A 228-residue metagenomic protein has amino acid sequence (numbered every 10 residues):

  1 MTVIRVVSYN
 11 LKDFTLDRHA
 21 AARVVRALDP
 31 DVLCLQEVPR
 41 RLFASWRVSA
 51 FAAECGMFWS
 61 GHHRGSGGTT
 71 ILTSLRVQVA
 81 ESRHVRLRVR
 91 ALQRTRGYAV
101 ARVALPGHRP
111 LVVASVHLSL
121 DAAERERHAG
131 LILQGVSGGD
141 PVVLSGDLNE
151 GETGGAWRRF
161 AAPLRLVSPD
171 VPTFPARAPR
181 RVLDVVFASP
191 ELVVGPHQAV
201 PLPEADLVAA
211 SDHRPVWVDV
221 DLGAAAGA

Functional and structural regions predicted by a protein language model:
M1-E54, T69, L111, G130 (+2 more regions): N-terminal, active-site-proximal structural segment of metallo-dependent hydrolase catalytic domains
V3-D13, E81-R83, V100-R102, P110-L120: Active-site-proximal beta-strand elements of phosphoester/diester hydrolases
S8, T69-I71, Y98-R102, S115 (+2 more regions): Conserved hydrophobic/aromatic beta-strand scaffold that supports enzyme active sites
L11, V38, V116-L118, G146-L148 (+1 more regions): Active-site metal-binding loops of divalent metal-dependent hydrolases
F14-L16, P39-A44, D121-E124, L148-G155 (+1 more regions): Active-site environment of divalent metal-dependent phosphoester hydrolases
V32, E37-P110, Q198-P201: Structured beta-strand-rich core segments of catalytic domains in phosphoester-bond hydrolases
V77, S82-R83, R90, A104 (+2 more regions): Metal-dependent phosphoester-hydrolase catalytic domains
V100-R102, P110-V112, E126-L148, G154-W157: His/acidic metal-ligating clusters that form di-metal
